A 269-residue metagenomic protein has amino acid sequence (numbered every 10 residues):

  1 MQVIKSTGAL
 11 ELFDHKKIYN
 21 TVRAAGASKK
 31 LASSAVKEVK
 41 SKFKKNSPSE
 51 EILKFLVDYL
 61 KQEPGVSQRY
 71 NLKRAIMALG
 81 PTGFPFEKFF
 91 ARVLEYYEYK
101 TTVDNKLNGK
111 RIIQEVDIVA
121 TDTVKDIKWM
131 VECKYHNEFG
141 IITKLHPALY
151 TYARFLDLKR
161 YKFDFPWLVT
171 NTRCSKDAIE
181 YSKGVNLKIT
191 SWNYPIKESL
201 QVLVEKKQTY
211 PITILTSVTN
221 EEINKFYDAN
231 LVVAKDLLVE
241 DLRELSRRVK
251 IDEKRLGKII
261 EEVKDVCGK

Functional and structural regions predicted by a protein language model:
M1-L79, F86: Long, C-terminal-biased catalytic regions of enzyme "large/alpha" subunits
T21, K42, Y59, R154 (+4 more regions): Residues that form generic nucleotide/phosphate-binding pockets
K29, L56, L60-V116, A120-Y210 (+1 more regions): Intrinsically disordered, low-complexity Ser/Thr/Pro/Gly-rich regulatory segments
S33, N105, E240: RNA-recognition motif
K88-F90, E205-K269: C-terminal extensions
